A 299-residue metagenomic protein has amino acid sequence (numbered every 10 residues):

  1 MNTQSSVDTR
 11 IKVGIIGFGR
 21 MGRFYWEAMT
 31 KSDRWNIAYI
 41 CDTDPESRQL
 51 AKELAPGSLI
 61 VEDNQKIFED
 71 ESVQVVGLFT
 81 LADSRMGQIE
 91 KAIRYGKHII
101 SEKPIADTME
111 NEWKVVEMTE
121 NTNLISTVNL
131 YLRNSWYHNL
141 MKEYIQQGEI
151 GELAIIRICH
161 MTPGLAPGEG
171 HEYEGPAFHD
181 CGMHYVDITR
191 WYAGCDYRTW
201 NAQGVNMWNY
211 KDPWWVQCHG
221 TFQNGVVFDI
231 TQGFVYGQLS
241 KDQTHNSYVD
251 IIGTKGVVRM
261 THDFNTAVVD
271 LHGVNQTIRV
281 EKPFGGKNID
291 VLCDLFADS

Functional and structural regions predicted by a protein language model:
M1-A55: N-terminal Rossmann-like dinucleotide-binding module
M1-R10, V75-T80, Q223, L295-S299: C-terminal helix-rich "cap/oligomerization" subdomain common to oxidoreductases
Y25, A55-M118: Beta-loop-alpha module in the N-terminal Rossmann-like domain of NAD(P)-dependent dehydrogenases, especially those
D83, A106-P167: A contiguous active-site-proximal alpha/beta segment in oxidoreductase catalytic domains
S101, S126-V128, R157, I230 (+1 more regions): Hydrophobic residues in well-ordered beta-strands that form the structural core
N129-Y137, H160, G164-N201, N209-W215 (+1 more regions): Mid-domain beta-loop-alpha active-site segment that forms a flexible, acidic cofactor/metal-binding surface
V186-T266, D290-S299: Contiguous beta-strand/loop segments that form the cofactor/metal-binding neighborhood of enzyme cores
N275-S299: C-terminal helical cap and adjacent loop that interface with cofactors, partners, or active-site loops
